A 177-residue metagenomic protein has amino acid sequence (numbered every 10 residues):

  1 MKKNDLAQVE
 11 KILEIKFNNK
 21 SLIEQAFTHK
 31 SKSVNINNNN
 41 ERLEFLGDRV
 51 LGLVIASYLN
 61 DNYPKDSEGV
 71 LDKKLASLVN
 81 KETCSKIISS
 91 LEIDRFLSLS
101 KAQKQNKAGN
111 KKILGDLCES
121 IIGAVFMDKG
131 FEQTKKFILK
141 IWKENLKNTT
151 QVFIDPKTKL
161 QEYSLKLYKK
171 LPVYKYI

Functional and structural regions predicted by a protein language model:
M1-I177: Double-stranded RNA-binding/processing signature
